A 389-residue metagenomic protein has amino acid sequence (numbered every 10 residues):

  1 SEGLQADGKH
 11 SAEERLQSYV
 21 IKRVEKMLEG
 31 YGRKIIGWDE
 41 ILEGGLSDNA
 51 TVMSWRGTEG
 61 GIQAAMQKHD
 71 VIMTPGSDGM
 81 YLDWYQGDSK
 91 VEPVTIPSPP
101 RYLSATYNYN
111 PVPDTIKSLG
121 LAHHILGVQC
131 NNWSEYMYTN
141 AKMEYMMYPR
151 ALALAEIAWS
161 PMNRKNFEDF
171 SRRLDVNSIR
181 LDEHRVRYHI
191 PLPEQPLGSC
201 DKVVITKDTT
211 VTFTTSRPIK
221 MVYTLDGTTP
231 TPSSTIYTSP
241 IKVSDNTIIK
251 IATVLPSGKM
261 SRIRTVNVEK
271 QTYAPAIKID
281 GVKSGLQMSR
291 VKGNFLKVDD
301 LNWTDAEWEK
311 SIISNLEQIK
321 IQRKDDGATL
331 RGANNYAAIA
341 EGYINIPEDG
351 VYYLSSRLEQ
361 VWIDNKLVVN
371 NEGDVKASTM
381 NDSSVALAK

Functional and structural regions predicted by a protein language model:
S1-A50, W55-Q67: Active-site neighborhood of glycoside hydrolase catalytic domains
V20, R33, D48-T51, G60-P100: Polar, glycine-rich mid-to-C-terminal structural blocks that act as macromolecule-binding/assembly scaffolds
E29-D39, V71-P75, P161-F167, H189 (+1 more regions): Acidic/polar loop patches that form or flank catalytic/metal-binding clefts of enzymes that bind anionic ligands
I35-G37, V52-S54, V71-T74, L126-C130: Hydrophobic faces of well-ordered beta-strands that scaffold small-molecule active sites in alpha/beta enzyme cores
E40-L42, W55-G57, G76-D78, N131-E135: Active-site beta-loop-alpha junctions enriched in small/polar residues
Q86, V91-K207: Substrate-binding clefts and catalytic carboxylate motifs of secreted carbohydrate-active enzymes
K165, S171-G342, V351, S356-R357 (+2 more regions): Short, compositionally stereotyped local motifs that mark structural "simplifiers"
K389: Short beta-strand-plus-loop segments that form exposed binding edges in beta-rich domains
